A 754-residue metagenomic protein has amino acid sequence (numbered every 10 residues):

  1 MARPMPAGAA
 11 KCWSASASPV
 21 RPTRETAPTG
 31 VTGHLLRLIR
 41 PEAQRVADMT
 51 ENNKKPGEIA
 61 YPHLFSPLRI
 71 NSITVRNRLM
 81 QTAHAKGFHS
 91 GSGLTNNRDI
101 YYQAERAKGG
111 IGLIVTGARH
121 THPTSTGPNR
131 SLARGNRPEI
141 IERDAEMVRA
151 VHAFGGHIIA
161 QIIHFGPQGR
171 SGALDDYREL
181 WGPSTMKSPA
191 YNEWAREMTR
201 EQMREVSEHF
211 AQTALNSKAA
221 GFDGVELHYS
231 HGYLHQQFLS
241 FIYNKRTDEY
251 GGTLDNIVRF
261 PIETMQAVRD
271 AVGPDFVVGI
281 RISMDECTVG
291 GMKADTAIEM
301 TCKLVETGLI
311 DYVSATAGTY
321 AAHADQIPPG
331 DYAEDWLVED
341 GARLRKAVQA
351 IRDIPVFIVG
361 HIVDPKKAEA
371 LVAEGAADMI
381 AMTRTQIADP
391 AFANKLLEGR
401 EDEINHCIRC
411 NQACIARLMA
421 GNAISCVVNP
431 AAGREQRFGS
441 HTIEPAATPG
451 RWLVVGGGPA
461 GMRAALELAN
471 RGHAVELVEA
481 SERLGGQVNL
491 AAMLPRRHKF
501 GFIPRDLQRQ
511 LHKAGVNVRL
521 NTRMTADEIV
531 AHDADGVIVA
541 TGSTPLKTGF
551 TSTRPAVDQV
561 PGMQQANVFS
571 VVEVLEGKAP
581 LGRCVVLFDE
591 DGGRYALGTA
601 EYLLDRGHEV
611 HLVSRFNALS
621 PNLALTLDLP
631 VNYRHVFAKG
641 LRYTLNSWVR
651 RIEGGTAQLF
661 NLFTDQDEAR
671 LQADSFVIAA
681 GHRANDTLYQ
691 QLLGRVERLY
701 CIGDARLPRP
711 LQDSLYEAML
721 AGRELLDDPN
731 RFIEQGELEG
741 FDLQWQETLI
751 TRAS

Functional and structural regions predicted by a protein language model:
A7-A10, A15-A17: Residue-level detector of structural "landmarks"
S16, V20-R21, T26-A27, T32-H34 (+1 more regions): Short, low-complexity intrinsically disordered segments enriched in A/P/G/S/L with frequent Arg, especially at protein
L38, Q44-V455, P459, R463-N470 (+3 more regions): Flavin-dependent oxidoreductase catalytic cores
D389, N394-K395, T599-V613, R698 (+1 more regions): Internal hydrophobic alpha-helix adjacent to the cofactor/substrate pocket in enzyme cavities
P430-P445, Q510-H512, V518-L520, L546-R606 (+1 more regions): Glycine-rich dinucleotide-binding loop and its adjacent helix/turn
V454-N517, L587-V631, R642, C701-G703 (+2 more regions): Beta1-alpha1 glycine-rich phosphate/pyrophosphate-binding loop at the start of Rossmann-like nucleotide-binding domains
G501-K547, M563-Q564, S570-E576, L581-G582 (+2 more regions): A Rossmann-like FAD-binding core segment of flavoenzymes
